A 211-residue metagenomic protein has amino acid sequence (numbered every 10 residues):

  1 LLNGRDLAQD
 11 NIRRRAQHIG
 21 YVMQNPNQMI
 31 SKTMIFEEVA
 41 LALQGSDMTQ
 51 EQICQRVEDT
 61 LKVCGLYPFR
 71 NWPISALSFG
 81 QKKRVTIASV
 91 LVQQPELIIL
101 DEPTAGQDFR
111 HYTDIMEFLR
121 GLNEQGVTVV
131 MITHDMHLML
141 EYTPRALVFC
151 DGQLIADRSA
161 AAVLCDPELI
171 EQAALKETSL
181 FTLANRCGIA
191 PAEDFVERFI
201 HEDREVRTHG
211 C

Functional and structural regions predicted by a protein language model:
E51-F69: Conserved ABC ATPase "signature" region
P73-L77: Conserved ABC ATPase signature
I98-D101: Catalytic Walker B motif of ABC-type/P-loop ATPase nucleotide-binding domains
T133-H134: H-loop/switch region of ABC-family ATPase nucleotide-binding domains
M139-E141: A short, surface-exposed alpha-helical micro-motif characterized by mixed small hydrophobic and charged/polar residues
Q153-L180: Conserved beta-strand-loop-alpha-helix hinge in the C-terminal portion of ABC ATPase nucleotide-binding domains
I170-C211: ABC ATPase nucleotide-binding domains
